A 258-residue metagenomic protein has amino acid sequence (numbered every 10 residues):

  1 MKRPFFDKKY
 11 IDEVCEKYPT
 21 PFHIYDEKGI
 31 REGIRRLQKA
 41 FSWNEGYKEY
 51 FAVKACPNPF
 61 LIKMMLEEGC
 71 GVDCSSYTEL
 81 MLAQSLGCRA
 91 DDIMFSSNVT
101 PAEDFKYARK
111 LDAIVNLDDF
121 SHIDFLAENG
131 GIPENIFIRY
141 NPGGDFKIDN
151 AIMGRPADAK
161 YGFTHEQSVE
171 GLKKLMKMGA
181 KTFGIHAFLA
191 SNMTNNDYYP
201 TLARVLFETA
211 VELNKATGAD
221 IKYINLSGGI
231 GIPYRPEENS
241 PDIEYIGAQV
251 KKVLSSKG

Functional and structural regions predicted by a protein language model:
M1-V115, F120-E134, K173, K177-K181 (+2 more regions): A charged N-terminal "starter" segment
D7, H23-I30, I34, D119 (+5 more regions): Generic structural signal for well-ordered, non-membrane alpha-helical segments in soluble metabolic enzymes
D26-G29, P57-F60, S76, H165-Q167 (+3 more regions): Solvent-exposed, flexible loop/coil residues
L66-E68, F105, K110-D112, M153-R155 (+4 more regions): General N-terminal targeting signals
S75-T78, S96-V99, N135-A151, T182-A187 (+1 more regions): Non-cysteine beta-strand/loop elements that form the S-adenosyl-L-methionine
H122-F125, D158-M176, Y198-A210: Metal-dependent enolase-superfamily TIM-barrel catalytic cores that perform enediolate-based chemistry
G144-K160, G184-Y199, N225-D242: Active-site-proximal beta-alpha loop/turn segments in soluble metabolic enzymes
Y198-G258: C-terminal active-site-proximal or functional interface alpha/beta core segments in diverse enzymes
